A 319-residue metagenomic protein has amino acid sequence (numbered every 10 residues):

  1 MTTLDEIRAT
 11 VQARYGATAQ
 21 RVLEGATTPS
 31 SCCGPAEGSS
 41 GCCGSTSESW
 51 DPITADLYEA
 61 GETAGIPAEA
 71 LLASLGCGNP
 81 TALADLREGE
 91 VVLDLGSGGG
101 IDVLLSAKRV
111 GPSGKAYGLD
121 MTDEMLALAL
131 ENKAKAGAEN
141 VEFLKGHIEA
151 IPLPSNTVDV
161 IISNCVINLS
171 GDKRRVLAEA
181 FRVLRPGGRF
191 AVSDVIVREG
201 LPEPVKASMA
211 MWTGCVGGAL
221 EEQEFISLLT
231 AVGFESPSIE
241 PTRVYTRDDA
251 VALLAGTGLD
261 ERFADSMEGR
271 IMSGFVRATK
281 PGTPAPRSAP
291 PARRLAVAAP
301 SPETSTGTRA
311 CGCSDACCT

Functional and structural regions predicted by a protein language model:
M1-A55, C318: N-terminal auxiliary segments of SAM/dcSAM-dependent transferases
G16-L23, L228-T319: C-terminal lobe and adjacent flexible extensions of AdoMet/dcAdoMet transferase-like proteins
S31, E37-V91, D102-R109, L128: Conserved alpha-helix/loop element of class I SAM-dependent methyltransferases that forms part of the SAM/SAH-binding
T63, C77-N79, R87-A150, R175: Class I SAM-dependent methyltransferase SAM/SAH-binding core
V92, I161-I162: Hydrophobic beta-strand segment of the Class I
A150-S155, G171: Short conserved loop adjoining the S-adenosyl-L-methionine
R174-R189: A short glycine-rich, Lys/Arg-flanked "PGG" loop and its adjoining helix->strand segment in the class I
I196-V216, A252: Short, glycine-/aromatic-enriched active-site segment of Class I SAM-dependent methyltransferases
